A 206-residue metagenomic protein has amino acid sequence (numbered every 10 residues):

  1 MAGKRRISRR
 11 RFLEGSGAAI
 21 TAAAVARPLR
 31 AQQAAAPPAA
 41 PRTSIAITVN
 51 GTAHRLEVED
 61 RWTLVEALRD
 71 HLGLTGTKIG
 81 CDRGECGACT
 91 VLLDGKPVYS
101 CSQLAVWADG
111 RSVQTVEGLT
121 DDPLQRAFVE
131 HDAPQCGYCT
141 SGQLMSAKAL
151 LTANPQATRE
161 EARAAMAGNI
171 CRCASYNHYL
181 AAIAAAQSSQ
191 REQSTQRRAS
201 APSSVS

Functional and structural regions predicted by a protein language model:
A2-S206: Signature of N-terminal electron-transfer/Fe-S-associated modules in redox systems
